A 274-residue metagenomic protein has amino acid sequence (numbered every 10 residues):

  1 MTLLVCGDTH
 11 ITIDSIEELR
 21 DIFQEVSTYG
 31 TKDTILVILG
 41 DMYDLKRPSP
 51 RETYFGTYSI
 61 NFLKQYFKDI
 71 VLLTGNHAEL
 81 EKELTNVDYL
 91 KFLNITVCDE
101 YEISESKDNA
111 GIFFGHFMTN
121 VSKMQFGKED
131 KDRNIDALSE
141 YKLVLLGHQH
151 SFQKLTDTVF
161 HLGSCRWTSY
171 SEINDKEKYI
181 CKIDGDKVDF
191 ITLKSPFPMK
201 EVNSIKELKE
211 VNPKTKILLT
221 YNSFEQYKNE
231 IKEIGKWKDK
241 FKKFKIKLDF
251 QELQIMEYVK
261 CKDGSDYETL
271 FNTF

Functional and structural regions predicted by a protein language model:
T2, T9-E100, A137-L138: Core catalytic region of metal-dependent phosphoesterases/phosphodiesterases, especially metallo-beta-lactamase-like
T2-I13, D99-Y101, N109-T119, V159-G163: Active-site-proximal beta-strand elements of phosphoester/diester hydrolases
D8, L36, D41, G56 (+6 more regions): Divalent metal-coordination and catalytic microenvironments
T12-D14, D44-R47, L73-E83, T119-M124 (+2 more regions): Active-site environment of divalent metal-dependent phosphoester hydrolases
S27-T28, F92-K107, M199-E210: A short, well-structured beta->alpha microelement
K91-A137: Binuclear metal-dependent hydrolase catalytic cores centered on His/Asp/Glu-rich metal-binding motifs
Q125-K187: Conserved beta-sheet core of the metallophosphoesterase superfamily
D184-F274: Accessory, non-catalytic peripheral segments of nucleic-acid enzymes
